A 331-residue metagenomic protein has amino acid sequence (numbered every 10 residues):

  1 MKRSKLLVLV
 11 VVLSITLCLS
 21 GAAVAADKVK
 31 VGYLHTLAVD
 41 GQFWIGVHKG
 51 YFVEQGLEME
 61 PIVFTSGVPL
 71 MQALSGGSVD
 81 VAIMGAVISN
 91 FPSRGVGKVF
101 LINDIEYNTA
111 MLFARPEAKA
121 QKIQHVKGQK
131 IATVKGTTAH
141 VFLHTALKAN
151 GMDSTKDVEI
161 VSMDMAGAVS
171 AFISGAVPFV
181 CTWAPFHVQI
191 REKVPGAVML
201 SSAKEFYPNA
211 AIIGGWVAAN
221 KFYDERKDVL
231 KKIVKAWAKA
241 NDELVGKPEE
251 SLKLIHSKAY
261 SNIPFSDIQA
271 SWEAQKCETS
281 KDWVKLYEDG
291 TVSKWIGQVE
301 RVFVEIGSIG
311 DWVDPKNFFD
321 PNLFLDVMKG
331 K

Functional and structural regions predicted by a protein language model:
M1-V10: Bacterial N-terminal signal peptides that target proteins for export
L9-S20: Bacterial N-terminal signal peptides
G21-A25: Boundary at the C-terminal end of the N-terminal hydrophobic targeting segment
D27-T155, E159-D164, A171, P178-A184 (+2 more regions): Short, glycine-/small- and polar/acidic-enriched structural segments that line small-molecule recognition paths
W44, H144, V188-R191, G297-E300: Predominant activation on well-ordered alpha-helical scaffold segments within soluble catalytic domains
A86-I88, A166-S261: Pocket-lining segment of extracytoplasmic ligand-binding domains
D224-S308: Secondary-structure end/capping motifs
I296-K331: Conserved C-terminal helix/tail region of periplasmic/extracytoplasmic solute-binding proteins
